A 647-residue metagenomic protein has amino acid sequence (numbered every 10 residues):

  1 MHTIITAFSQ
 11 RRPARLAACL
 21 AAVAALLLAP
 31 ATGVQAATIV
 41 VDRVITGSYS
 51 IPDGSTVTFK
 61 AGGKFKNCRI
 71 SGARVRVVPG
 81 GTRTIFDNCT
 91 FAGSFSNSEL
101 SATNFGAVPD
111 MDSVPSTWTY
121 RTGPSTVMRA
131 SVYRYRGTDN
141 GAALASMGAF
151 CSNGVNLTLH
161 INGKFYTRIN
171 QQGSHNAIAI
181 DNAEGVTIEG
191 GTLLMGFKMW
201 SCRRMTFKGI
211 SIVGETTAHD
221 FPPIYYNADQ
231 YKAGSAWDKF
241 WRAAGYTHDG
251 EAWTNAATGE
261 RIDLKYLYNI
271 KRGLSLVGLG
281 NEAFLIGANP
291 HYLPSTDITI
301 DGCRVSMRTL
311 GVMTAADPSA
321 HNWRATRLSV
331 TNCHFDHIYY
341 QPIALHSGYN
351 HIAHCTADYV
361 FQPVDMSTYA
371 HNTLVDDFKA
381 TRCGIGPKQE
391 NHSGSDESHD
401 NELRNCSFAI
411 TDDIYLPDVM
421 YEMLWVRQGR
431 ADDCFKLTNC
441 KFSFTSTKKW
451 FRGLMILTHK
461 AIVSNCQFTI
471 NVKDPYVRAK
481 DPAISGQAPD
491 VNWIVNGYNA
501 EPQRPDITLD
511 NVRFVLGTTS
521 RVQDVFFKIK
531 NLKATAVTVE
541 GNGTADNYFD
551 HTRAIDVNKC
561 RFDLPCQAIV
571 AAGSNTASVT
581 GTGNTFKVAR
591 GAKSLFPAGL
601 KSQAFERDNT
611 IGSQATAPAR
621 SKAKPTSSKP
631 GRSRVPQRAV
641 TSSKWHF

Functional and structural regions predicted by a protein language model:
M1-P13: N-terminal secretory signal peptides that target proteins for export/translocation
A17-A29: Bacterial N-terminal signal peptides
A36-A37, G93-A142: Right-handed parallel beta-helix/beta-solenoid
A37-I70, Y135-V186, G190-K198, T519-S520: N-terminal extracellular ligand-recognition/capping segment immediately after the signal peptide
P52, A61-S98, A102-M111: Sequence/structural signature of small/polar-enriched beta-strand/turn repeats that build beta-strand-rich repeat
G62, N67-I70, R74, V155-L157 (+18 more regions): Short glycine/acidic-rich loop motifs that flank beta-strands on beta-rich extracellular proteins
N153-L157, A179-T187, M199-G209, G214 (+17 more regions): Surface-exposed loop/turn motifs in large extracellular/passenger domains
H248, W253-N255, R261: Short linear proline/tyrosine/threonine-rich motifs used for host-factor recruitment and membrane trafficking/assembly
